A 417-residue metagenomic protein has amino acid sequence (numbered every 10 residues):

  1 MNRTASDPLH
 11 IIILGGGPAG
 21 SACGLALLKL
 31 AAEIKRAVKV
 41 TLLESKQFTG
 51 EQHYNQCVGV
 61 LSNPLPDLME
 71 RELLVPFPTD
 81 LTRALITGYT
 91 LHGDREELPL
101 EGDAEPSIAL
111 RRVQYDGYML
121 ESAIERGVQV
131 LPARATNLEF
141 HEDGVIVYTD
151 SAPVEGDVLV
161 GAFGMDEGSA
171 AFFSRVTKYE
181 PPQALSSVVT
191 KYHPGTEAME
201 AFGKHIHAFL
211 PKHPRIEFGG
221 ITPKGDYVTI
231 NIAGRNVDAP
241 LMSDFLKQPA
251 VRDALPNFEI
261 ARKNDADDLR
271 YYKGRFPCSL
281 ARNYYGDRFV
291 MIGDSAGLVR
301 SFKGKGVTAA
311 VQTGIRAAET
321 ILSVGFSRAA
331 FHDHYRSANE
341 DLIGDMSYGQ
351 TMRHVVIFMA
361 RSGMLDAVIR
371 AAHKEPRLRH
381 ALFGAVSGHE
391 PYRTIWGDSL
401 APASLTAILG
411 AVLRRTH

Functional and structural regions predicted by a protein language model:
N2-A19, T41: Beta1/beta-strand and adjacent pyrophosphate-binding region of the FAD-binding site in flavoprotein oxidoreductases
L14, L28-Y54: Glycine-rich FAD pyrophosphate-binding loop
A26-K29, S122-F258, L280, G297: Predominantly flavin-linked oxidoreductase catalytic cores and closely associated redox partners
S45-T90: N-terminal FAD cofactor-binding segment of flavoenzymes
G59-N63, E101-S122, G168, T190 (+1 more regions): Short beta-strand to alpha-helix junction loop
T82, N137, D238-I321, F326: FAD/FMN-dependent oxidoreductases across multiple families
D94-R111, I146, P223-G234: Helix-loop-beta segment of a Rossmann-like dinucleotide-binding subdomain
L322-H417: C-terminal helical "tail/cap" subdomain of flavin- and related membrane-associated enzymes
